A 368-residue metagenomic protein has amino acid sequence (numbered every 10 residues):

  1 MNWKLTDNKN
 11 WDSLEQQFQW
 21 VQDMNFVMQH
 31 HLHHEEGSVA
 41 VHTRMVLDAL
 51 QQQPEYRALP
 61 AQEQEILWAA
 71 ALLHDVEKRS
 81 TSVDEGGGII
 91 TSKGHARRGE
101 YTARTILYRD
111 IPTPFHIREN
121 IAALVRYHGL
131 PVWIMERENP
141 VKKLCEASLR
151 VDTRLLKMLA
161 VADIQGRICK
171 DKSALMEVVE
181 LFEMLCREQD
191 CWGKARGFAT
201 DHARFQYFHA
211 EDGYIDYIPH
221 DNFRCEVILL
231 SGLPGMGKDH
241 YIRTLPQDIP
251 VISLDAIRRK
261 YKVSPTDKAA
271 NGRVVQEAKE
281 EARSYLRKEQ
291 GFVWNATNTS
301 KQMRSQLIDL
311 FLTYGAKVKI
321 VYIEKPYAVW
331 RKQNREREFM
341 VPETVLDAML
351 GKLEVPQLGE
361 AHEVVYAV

Functional and structural regions predicted by a protein language model:
M1-D84: Acidic/His-rich, divalent-metal-binding segments that scaffold phosphate/diphosphate chemistry
H31-M45, G87-Y101, V274, T297-S300: Active-site metal-coordination segments of metallo-dependent hydrolases
E55-V178: Divalent metal-dependent catalytic cores for phosphoryl transfer on phosphate-bearing substrates
R187-N222: N-terminal pre-Walker A segment at the start of P-loop NTPase domains
E226-P246: Glycine-rich phosphate-binding P-loop
I228, D248, Y327-V368: Conserved GTP-binding G-domain of TRAFAC-class P-loop NTPases and closely related GTPase folds
D239-F292, Y327-K332: Conserved substrate/cofactor phosphate-moiety recognition/catalytic segment in nucleotide-dependent phosphotransferases
Y314-Q333: Conserved phosphate-donor/acceptor-positioning beta-strand/loop module used by diverse small-molecule
